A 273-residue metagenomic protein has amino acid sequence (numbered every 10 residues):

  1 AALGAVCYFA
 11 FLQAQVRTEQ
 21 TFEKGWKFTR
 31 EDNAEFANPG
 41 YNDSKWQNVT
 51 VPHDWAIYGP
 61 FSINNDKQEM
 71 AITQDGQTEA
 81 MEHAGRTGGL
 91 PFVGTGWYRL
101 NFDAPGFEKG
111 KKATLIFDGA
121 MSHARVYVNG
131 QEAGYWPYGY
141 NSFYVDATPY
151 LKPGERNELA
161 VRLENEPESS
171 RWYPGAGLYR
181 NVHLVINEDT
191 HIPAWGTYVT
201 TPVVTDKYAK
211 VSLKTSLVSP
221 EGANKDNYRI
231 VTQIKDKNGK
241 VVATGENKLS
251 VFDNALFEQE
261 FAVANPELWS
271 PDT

Functional and structural regions predicted by a protein language model:
A1-R17: Bacterial Sec-dependent N-terminal signal peptides
Q13-E79, E158-E164, L178, L184: Accessory carbohydrate-binding/adhesion or oligomerization-edge regions at the termini of glycan-active proteins
T18-F22, T29-D32, G88-Y198, P220 (+1 more regions): Accessory beta-strand-rich segments of carbohydrate-active enzymes
T50, G134, V242-G245: A structural microfeature
T95, G154, Y208, F252-L256: Solvent-exposed, conformationally flexible loop/turn segments
V128, A209-S250, F257-Q259: Beta-strand-rich binding/interaction modules
N141-F143, K248-S250, L256-P266: A beta-strand/beta-hairpin structural motif
T190-G222: Surface beta-strand/loop "capping" patches
